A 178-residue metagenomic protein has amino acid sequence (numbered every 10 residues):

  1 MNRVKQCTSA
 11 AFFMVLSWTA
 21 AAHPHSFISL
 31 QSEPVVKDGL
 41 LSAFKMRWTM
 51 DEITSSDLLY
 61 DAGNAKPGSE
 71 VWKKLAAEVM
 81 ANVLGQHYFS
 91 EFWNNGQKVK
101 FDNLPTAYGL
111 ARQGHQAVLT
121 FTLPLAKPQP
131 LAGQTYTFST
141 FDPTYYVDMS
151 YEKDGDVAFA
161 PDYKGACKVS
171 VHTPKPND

Functional and structural regions predicted by a protein language model:
M1-A11: Bacterial N-terminal signal peptides that target proteins for export
F13-V15: N-terminal export/membrane-targeting signals
S17-T19: N-terminal signal peptide c-region/cleavage motif recognized by signal peptidases
H23-S56: Early extracytoplasmic/domain-onset interaction patches
S26-I28, Q86, A132: Residues that act as N-cap/strand-start positions at coil-to-secondary-structure junctions
I53-Q129: Structured domain cores in non-transmembrane regions
N95-D178: Mature, soluble, non-transmembrane domains
